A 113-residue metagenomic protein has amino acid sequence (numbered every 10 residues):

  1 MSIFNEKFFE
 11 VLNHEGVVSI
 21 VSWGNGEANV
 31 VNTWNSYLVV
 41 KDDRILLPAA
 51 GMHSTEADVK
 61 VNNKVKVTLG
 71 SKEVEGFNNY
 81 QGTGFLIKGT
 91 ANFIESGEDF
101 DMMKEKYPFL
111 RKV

Functional and structural regions predicted by a protein language model:
M1-V113: Binding-site signature for planar aromatic cofactors or substrates
